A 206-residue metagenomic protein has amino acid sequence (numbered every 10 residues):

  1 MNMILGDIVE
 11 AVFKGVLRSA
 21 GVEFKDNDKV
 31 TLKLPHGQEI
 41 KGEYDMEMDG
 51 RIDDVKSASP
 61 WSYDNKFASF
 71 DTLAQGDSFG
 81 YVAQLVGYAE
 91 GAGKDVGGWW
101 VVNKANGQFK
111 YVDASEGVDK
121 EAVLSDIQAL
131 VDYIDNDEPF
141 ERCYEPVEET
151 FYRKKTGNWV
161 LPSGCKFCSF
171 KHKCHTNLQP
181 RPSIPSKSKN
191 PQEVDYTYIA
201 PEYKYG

Functional and structural regions predicted by a protein language model:
M1-I52, S59-F70: Metal-dependent nuclease catalytic cores that hydrolyze phosphodiester bonds in DNA/RNA, characterized by
L5-V9, G80, A122: Soluble or luminal CAZymes and related metallo-dependent hydrolases
E39, Y81-Q84: Amphipathic coiled-coil/heptad-repeat helices and related helical stalk/stem segments that mediate oligomerization
E47, R51-V55, V96-V101: A structural signal for short, well-ordered beta-strand segments and their strand-loop junctions that often border
F70-V82: A short acidic, glycine-rich active-site loop that binds or catalyzes chemistry on phosphate/adenosine moieties
Q75-D77, G91-G206: Metal-dependent nuclease catalytic regions and adjoining charged, substrate-binding loops involved in nucleic-acid end
